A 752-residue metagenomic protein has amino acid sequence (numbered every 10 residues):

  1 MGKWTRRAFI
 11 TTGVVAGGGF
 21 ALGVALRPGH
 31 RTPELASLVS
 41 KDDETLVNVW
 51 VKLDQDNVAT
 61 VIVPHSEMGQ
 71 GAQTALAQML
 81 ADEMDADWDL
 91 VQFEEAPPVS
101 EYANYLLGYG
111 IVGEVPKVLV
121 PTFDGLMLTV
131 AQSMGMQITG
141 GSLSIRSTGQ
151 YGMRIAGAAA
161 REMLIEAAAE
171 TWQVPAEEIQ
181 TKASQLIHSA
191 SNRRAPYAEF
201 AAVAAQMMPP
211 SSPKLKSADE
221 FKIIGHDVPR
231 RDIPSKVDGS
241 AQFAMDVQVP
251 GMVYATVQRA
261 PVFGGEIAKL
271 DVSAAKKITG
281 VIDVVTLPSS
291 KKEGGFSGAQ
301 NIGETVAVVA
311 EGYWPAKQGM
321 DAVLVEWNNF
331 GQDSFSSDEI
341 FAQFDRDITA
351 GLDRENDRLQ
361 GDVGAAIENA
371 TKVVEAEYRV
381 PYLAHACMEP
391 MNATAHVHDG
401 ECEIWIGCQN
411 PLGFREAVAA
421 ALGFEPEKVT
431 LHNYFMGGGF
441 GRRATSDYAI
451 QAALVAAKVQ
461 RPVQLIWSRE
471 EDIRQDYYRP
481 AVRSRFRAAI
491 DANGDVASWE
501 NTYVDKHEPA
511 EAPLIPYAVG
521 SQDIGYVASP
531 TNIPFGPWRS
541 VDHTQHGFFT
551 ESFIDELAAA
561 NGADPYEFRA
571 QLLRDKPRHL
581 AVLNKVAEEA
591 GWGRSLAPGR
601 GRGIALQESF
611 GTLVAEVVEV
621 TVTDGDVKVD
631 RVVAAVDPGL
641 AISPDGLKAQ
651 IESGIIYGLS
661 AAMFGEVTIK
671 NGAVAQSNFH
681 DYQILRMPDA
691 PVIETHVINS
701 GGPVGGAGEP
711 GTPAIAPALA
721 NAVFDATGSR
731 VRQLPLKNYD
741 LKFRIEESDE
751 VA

Functional and structural regions predicted by a protein language model:
M1-A752: Cofactor-binding beta-sheet edge motifs in enzyme active sites
